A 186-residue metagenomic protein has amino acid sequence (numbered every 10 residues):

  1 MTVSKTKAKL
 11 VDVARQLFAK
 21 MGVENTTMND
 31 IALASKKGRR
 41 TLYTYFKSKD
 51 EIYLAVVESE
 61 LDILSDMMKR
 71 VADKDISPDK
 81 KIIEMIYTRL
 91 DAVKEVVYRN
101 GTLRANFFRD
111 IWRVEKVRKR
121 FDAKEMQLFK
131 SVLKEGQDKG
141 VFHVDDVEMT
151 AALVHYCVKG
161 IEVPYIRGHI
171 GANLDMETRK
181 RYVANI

Functional and structural regions predicted by a protein language model:
M1-K5: N-terminal intrinsically disordered/low-complexity leader segments
K9, V13, L17-E51, A55: Helix-turn-helix
V11, Y53, V57, L61 (+2 more regions): Amphipathic, non-transmembrane alpha-helical scaffold segments
K20-E24, K74-D75, V96, K139: Short coil/turn segments at alpha/beta junctions that flank glycine-rich nucleotide-binding fingerprints
K49, E60, L64, M85-R89 (+4 more regions): Hydrophobic/aromatic residues within well-ordered alpha-helical segments
A55, S59, K69-E95, T150-V154 (+1 more regions): Hydrophobic alpha-helical connector segments
L90-L128, D138: Short secondary-structure transition hinges
G101-R104, F108, D138-N185: Hydrophobic/aromatic-rich alpha-helical bundle segments in the mid-to-C-terminal region
